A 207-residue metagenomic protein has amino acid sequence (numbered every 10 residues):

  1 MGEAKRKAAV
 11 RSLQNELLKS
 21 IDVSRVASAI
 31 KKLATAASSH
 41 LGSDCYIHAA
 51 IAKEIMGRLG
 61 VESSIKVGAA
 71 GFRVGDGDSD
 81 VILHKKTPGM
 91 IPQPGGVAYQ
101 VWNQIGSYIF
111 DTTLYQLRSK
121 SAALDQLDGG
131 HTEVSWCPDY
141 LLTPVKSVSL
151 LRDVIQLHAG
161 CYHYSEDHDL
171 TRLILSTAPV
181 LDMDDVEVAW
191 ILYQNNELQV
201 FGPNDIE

Functional and structural regions predicted by a protein language model:
G2-E207: A structural boundary/capping signal
